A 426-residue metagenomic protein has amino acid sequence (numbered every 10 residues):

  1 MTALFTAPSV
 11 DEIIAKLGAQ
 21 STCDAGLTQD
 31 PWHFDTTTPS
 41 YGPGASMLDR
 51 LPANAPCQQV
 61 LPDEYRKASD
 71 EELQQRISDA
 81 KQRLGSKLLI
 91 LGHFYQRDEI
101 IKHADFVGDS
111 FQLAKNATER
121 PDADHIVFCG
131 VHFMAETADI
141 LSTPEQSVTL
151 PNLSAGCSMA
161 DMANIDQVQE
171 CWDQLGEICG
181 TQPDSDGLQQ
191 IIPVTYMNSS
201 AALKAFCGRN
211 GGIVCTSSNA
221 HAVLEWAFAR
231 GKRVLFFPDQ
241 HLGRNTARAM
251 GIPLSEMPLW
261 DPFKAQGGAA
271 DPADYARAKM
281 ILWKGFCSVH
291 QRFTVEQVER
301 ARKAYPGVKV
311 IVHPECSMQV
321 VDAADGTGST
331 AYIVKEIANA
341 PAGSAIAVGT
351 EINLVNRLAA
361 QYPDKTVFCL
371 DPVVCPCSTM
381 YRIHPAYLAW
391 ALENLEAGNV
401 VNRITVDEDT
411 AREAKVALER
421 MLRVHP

Functional and structural regions predicted by a protein language model:
T2-V348, L354-P426: Active-site loop-to-helix "anion-binding N-cap" substructures in soluble metabolic enzymes
